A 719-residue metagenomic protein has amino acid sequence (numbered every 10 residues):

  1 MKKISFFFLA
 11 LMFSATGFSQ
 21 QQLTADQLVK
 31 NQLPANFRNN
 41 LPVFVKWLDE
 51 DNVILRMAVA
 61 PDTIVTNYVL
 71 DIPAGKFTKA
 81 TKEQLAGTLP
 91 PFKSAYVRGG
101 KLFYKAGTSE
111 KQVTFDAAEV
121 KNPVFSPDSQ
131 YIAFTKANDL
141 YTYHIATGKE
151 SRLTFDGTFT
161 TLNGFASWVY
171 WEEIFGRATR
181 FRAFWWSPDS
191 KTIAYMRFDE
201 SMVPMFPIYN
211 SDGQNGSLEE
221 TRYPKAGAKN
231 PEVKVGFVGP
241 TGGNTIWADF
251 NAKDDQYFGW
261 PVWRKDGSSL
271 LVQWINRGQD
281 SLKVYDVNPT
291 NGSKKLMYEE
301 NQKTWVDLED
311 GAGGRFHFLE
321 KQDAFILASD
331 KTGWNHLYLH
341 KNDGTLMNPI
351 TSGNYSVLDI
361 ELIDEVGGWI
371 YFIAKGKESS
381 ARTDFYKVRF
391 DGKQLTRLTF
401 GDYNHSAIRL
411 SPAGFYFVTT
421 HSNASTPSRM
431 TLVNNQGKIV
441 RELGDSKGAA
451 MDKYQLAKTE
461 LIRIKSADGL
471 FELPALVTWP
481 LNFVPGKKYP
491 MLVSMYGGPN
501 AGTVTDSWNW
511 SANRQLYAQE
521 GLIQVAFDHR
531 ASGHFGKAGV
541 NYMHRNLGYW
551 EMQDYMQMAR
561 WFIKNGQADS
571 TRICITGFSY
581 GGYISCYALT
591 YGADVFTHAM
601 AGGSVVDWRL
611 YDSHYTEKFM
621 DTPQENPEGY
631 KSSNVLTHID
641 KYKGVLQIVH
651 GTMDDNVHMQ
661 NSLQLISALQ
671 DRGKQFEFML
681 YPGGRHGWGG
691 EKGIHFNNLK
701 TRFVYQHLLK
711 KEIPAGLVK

Functional and structural regions predicted by a protein language model:
A25, N31, P73-A80, L153-W185 (+4 more regions): Predominantly five- to eight-bladed beta-propeller fold
P34-N40, G87, V120, T160-T179 (+5 more regions): Short glycine-/Asp-/Thr-/Trp-enriched loop segments that recur within the blades of beta-propeller repeat domains
L41-K46, D51-P61, N67, F77-T81 (+16 more regions): Non-catalytic accessory segments flanking enzyme active sites
D49, I54-P61, P91-A106, I132-D139 (+15 more regions): Beta-strand C-termini and the immediately following turn/loop, strongest in propeller blades
I72-P73, A106-S109, I145-G148, G239-G243 (+4 more regions): Short loop/turn segments that connect beta-strands within beta-propeller blades
G99-Y141, T147-A183: Asp-box/WD-like beta-propeller blade repeats and closely related beta-sheet repeat scaffolds
M196-M347: Beta-propeller domains
M205, W260, S406-K719: Serine-hydrolase catalytic core recognition
